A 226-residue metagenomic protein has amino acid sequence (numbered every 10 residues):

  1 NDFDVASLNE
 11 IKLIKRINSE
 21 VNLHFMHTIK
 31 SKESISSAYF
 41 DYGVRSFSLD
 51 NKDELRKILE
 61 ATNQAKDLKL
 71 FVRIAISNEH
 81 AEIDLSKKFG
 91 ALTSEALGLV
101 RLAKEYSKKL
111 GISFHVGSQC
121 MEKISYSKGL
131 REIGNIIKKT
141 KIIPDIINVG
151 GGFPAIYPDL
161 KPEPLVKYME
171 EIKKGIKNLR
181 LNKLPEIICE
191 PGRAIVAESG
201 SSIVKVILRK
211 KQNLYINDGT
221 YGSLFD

Functional and structural regions predicted by a protein language model:
N1-I146: Active-site-proximal beta-alpha core segment in soluble small-molecule metabolic enzymes
E122-D226: C-terminal active-site-proximal or functional interface alpha/beta core segments in diverse enzymes
